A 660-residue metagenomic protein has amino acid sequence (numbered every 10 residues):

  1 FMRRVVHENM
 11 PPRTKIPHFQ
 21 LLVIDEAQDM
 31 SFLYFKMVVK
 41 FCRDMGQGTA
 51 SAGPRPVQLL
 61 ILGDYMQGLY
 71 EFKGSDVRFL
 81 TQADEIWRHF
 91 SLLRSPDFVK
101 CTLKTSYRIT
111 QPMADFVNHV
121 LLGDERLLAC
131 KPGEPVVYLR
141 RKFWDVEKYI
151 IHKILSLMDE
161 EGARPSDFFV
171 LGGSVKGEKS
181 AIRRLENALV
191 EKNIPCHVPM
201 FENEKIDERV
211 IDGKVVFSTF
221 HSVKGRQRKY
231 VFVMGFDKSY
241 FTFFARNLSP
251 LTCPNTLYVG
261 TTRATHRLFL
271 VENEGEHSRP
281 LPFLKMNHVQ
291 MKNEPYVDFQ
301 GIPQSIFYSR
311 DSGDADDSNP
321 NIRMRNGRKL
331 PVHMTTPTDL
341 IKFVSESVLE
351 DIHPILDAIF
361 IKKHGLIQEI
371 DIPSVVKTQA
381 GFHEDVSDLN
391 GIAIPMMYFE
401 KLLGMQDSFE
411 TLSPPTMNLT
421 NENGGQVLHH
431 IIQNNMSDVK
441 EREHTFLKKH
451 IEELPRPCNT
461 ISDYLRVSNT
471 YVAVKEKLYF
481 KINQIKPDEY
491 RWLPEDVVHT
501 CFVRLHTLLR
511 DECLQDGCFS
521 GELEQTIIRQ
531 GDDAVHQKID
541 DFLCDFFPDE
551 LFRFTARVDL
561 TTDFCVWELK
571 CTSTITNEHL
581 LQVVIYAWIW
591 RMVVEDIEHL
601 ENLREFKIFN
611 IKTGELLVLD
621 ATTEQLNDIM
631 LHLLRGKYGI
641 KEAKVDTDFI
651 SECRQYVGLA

Functional and structural regions predicted by a protein language model:
F1-V23, Y34: Accessory N-terminal region flanking or inserted into the helicase ATPase core in nucleic-acid motor proteins
Q20-L21, L59, Y230, F554 (+2 more regions): The start of beta-strands in P-loop NTPase/AAA+ ATPase cores
L21, Q28-V259, R267-H277, F283-P295 (+1 more regions): Conserved helicase motor core of SF1/SF2 NTP-dependent helicases
Q67, D237-Y240, L569-L580: Short beta-strand-loop-alpha-helix junction that forms the active-site gateway of nucleic-acid-processing nucleases
P254-L268, N577-K612: Metal-dependent nuclease catalytic cores in nucleic-acid-processing enzymes, especially RNase H-like/related
I302-R557: Metal-dependent nuclease catalytic cores that hydrolyze phosphodiester bonds in DNA/RNA, characterized by
R510, D516, D532-I539, L543 (+2 more regions): Metal-dependent nuclease catalytic regions and adjoining charged, substrate-binding loops involved in nucleic-acid end
V558-S573, Y586: Conserved catalytic cores of phosphodiester-cleaving nucleases, focusing on short active-site segments
